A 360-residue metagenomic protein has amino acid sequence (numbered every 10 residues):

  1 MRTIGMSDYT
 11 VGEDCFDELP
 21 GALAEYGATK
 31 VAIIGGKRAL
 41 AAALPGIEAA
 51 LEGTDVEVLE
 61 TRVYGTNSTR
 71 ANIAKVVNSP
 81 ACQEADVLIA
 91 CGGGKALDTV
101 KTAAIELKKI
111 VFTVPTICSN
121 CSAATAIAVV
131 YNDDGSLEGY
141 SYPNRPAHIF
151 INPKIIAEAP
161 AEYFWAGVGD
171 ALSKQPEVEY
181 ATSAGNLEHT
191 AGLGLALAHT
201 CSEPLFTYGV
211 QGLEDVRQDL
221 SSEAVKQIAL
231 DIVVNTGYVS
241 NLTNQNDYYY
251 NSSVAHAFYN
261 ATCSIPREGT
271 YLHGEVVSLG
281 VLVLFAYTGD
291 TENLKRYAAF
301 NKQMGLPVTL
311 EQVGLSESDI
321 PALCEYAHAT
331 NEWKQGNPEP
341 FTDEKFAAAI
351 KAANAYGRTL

Functional and structural regions predicted by a protein language model:
M1-E84, L310: ATP/NTP phosphate-donor binding region
R2, E18, D290-L360: C-terminal charged capping/lid subdomain of soluble metabolic enzymes
F16, L40-L44, R70, K95-T102 (+2 more regions): Short glycine/serine/threonine-rich phosphate/pyrophosphate-binding segments that cradle anionic phosphate groups
A24, E52, V56, G135 (+10 more regions): Generic secondary-structure signature for well-ordered alpha-helical cores
P80-A103, L107-T116: A short, small-residue-rich loop immediately preceding and capping a beta-strand
I105-A198: A glycine/threonine-rich phosphate-anchoring loop and its flanking beta-alpha core in nucleotide/phosphate-binding
E188-A299: Active-site segments that bind and position negatively charged phosphate/pyrophosphate groups
